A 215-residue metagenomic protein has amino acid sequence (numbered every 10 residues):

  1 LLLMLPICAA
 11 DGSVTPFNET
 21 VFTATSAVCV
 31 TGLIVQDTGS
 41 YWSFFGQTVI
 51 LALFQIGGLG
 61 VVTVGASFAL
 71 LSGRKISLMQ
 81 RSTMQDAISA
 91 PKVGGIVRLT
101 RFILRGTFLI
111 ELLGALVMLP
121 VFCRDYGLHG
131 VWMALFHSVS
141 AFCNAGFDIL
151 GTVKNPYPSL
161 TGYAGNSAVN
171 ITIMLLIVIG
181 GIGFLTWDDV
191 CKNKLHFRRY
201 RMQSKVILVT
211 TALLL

Functional and structural regions predicted by a protein language model:
L1-L215: Membrane-proximal intracellular helices of multi-pass ion channels
